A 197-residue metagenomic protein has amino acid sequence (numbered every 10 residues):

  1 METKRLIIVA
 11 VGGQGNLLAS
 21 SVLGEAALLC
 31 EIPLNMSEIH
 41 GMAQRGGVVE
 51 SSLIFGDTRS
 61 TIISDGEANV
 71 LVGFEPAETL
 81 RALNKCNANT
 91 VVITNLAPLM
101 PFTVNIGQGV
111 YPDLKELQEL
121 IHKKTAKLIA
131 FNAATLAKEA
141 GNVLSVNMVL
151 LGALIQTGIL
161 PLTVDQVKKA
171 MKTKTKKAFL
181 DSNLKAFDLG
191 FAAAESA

Functional and structural regions predicted by a protein language model:
M1-A197: Active-site cofactor/cluster-binding pocket
